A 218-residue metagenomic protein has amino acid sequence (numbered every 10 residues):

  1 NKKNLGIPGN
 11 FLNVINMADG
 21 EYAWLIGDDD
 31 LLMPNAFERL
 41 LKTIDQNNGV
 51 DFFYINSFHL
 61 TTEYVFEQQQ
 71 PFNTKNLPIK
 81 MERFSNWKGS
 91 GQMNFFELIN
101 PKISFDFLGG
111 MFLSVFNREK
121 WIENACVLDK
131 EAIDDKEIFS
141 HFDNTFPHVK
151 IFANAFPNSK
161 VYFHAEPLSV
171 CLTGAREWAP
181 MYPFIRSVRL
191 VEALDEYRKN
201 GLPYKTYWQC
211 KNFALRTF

Functional and structural regions predicted by a protein language model:
N1-V188: Nucleotide-sugar donor-binding/catalytic module of glycosyltransferases that assemble extracellular/cell-envelope
S169-F218: Active-site/pore-lining binding-face segments in mid-to-C-terminal subdomains
